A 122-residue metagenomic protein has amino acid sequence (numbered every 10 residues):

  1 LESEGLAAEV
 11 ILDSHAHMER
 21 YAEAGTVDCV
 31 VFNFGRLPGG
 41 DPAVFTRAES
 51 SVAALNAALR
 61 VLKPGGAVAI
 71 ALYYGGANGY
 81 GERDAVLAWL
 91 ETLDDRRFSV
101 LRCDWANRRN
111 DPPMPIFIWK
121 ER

Functional and structural regions predicted by a protein language model:
L1-D28: S-adenosyl-L-methionine
H17, R36-L37, Y73-A77: Short "lid" loop at the C-terminus of a central beta-strand within the Rossmann-like core of SAM-dependent
M18-Y21, C29, S51-R60: Short, charged beta->alpha transition segments
Y21, G76-R122: Class I S-adenosyl-L-methionine
V31-A54: Mobile active-site "lid"/loop adjacent to the S-adenosyl-L-methionine
A43-E49, A71-A85: Acceptor-substrate binding/catalytic loop of class I
A54, R60-L72: Conserved beta-strand signature within the Rossmann-like core of class I S-adenosyl-L-methionine
